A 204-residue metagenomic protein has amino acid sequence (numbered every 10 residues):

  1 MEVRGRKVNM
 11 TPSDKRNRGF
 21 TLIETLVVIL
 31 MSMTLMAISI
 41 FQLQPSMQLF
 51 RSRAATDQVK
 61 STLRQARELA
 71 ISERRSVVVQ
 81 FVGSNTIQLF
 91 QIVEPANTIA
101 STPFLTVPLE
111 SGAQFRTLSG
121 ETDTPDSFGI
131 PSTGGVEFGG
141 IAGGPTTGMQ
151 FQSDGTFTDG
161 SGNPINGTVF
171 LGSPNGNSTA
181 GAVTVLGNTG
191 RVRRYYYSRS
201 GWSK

Functional and structural regions predicted by a protein language model:
E2-I29, T34-Q58, R64, E68 (+2 more regions): N-terminal helix-rich module
